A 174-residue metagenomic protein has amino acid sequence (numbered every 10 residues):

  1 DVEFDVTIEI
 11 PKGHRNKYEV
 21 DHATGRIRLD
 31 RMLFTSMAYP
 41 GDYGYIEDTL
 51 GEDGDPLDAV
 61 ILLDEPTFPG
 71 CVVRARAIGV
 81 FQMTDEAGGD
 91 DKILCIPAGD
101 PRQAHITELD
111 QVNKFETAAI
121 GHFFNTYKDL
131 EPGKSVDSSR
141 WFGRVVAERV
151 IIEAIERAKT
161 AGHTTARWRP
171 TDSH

Functional and structural regions predicted by a protein language model:
D1-H174: Hydrophobic N-terminal alpha-helices or hydrophobic patches in metabolic proteins across all domains of life
